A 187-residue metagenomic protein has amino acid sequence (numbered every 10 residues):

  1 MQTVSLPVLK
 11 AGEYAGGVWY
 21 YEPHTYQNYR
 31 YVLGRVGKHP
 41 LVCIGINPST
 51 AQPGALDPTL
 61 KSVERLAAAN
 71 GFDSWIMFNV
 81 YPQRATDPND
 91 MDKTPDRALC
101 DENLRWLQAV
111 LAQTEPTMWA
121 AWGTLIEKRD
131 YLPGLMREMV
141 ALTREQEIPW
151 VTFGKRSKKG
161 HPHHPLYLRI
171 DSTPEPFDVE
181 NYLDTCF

Functional and structural regions predicted by a protein language model:
M1-D57: Active-site and ligand/interface coordination hotspots across diverse enzymes and nucleic-acid-associated assemblies
Q27, L56-E64, R97-R105: Short acidic (Asp/Glu) patches
P48-T50, Q83, L125: A short, flexible beta-alpha/helix-coil linker loop
S49-G71: A short mixed-secondary-structure module that forms the rim of ligand-binding clefts
A55, D87-T94: Membrane-helix interface/capping segments
D73-D90: Short connector loops at secondary-structure junctions
M91-F187: Glycine/proline-rich loop-helix segments at beta-alpha junctions forming the active-site rim of enzyme cores
